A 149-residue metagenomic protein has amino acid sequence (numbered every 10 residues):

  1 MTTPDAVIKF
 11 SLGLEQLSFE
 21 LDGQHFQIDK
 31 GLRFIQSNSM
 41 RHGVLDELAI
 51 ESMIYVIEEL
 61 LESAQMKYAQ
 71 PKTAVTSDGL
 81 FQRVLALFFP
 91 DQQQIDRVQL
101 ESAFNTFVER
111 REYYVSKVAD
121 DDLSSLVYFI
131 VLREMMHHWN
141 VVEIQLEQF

Functional and structural regions predicted by a protein language model:
T2-D5, F19-F149: Helical "lid/coupling" subdomains associated with nucleotide-phosphate turnover
F10-L12: Long, polar low-complexity intrinsically disordered regions
E15-L17: Elongated, non-catalytic scaffold/linker segments and compositionally distinctive motifs
